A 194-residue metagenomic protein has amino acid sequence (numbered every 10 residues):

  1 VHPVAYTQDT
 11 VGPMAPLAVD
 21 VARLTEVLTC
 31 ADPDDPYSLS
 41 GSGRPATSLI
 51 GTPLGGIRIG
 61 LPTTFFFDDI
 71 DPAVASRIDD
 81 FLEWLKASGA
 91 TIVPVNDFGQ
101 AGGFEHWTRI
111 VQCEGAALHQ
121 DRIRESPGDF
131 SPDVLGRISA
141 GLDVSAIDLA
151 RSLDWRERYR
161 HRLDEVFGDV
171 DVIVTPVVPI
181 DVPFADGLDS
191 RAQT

Functional and structural regions predicted by a protein language model:
V1-S76: A short helix-breaking turn/cap at a secondary-structure junction
P16-V19, E26-D34, E83-T91, R124 (+3 more regions): Generic secondary-structure signature for well-ordered alpha-helical cores
Y37-G41, E105, I110, R151 (+1 more regions): Short, surface-exposed loop/helix-turn segments at secondary-structure junctions that function as lids/hinges flanking
P45, P72-N96, H119-E125, L149 (+1 more regions): Acyltransferase
G51-P62, I110-D164: Short helix-loop capping/hinge segments that flank enzyme active sites or metal/cofactor-binding pockets
A90-W107, I138-A140: Short connector loops at secondary-structure junctions
V177: Glycine-rich, N-terminal phosphate-binding loop of Rossmann-like dinucleotide-binding domains
